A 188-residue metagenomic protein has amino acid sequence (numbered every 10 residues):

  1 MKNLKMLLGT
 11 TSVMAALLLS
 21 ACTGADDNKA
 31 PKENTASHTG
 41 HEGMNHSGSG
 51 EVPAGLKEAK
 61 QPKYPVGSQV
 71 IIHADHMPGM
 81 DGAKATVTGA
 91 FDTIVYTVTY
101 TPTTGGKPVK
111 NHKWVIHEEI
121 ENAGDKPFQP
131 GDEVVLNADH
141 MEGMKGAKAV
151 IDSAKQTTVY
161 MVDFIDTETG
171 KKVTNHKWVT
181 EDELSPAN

Functional and structural regions predicted by a protein language model:
M1-G9: Bacterial N-terminal signal peptides that target proteins for export
S12-A16: Classic N-terminal secretory signal peptides
L18-A21: C-terminal motif of bacterial Sec signal peptides marking the signal peptidase cleavage site
G24: Short, conserved catalytic or interaction motifs in soluble domains
D27-P62, V66-E118, P130-E133, A138-N188: Basic/aromatic-rich interaction segments and small domains that mediate binding to polyanionic partners
